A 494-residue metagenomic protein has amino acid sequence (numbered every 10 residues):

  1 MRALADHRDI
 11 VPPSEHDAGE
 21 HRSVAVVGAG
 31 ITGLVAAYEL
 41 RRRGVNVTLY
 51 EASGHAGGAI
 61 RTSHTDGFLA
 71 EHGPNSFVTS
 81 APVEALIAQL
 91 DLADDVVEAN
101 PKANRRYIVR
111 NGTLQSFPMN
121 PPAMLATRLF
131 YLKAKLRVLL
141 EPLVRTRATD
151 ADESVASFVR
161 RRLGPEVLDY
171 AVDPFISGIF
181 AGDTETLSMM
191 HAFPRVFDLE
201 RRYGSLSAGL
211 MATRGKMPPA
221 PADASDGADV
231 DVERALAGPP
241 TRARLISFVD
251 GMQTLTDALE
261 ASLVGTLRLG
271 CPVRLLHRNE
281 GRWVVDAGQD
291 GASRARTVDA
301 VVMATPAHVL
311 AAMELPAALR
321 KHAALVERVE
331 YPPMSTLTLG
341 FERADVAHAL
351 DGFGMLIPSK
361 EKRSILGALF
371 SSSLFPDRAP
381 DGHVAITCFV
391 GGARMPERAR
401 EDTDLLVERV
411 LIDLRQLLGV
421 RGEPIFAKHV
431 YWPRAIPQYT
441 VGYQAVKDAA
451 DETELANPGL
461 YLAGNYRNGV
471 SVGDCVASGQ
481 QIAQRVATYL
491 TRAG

Functional and structural regions predicted by a protein language model:
R2-A18, P118-P122, L350-G352, L366-G494: Conserved flavin/dinucleotide-binding core of flavoenzymes
R2-D6, I10-V11, A18-E20, R43 (+5 more regions): Mid-domain catalytic core of redox enzymes that form a hydrophobic substrate pocket/lid adjacent to a catalytic redox
R22-L49: N-terminal Rossmann-like FAD-binding beta1-loop-alpha1 element of flavoenzymes
T32, H55, H308: Conserved Rossmann-like nucleotide-cofactor binding loop
R41-T65: Glycine-rich FAD pyrophosphate-binding loop
D66-R147: Dinucleotide-binding Rossmann-like beta1-alpha1 core, especially the glycine-rich loop that anchors the ADP
A85-S116, L163-D169, S262-L269, R274-W283: Feature captures the FAD/FMN-dependent oxidoreductase FAD-binding
L140-L275, T297: Active-site/ligand-binding neighborhood in enzyme catalytic cores
